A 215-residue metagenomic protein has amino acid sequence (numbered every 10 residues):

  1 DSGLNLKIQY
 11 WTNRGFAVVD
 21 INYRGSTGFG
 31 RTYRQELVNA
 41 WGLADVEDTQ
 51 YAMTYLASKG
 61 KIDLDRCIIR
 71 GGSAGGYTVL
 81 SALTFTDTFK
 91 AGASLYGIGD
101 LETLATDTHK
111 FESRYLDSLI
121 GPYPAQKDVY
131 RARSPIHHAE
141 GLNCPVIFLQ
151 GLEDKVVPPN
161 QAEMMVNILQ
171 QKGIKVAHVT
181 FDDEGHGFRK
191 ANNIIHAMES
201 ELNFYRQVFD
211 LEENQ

Functional and structural regions predicted by a protein language model:
D1: A short, acidic beta-alpha loop adjacent to the nucleotide-sugar donor pocket found in many GT-B and some GT-A
L4-R14, D20-Q215: Active-site-proximal cap/loop segments of hydrolase catalytic domains
